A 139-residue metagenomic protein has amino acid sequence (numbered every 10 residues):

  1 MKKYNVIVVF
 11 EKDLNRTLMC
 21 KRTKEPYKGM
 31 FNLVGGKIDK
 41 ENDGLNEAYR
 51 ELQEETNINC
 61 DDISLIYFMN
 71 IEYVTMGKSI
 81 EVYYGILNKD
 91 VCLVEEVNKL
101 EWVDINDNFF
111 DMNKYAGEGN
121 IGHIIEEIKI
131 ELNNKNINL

Functional and structural regions predicted by a protein language model:
M1-L18, V34: Conserved N-terminal beta-strand and adjoining loop/helix that marks the start of the Nudix/MutT-like hydrolase domain
K3, D13, M69-N108, E118-K135: Active-site-adjacent beta-strand/loop module that shapes the phosphate/pyrophosphate-binding cleft
V6, D43, V82: Amphipathic alpha-helical recognition patches that constitute DNA-binding helices
R16-E54: Conserved Nudix-box catalytic region and its N-terminal flanking loop in Nudix hydrolases and closely related
F31-N32, S79, Y115: Short aromatic-enriched loop/helix-cap "lid" or pocket-rim segments at secondary-structure transitions that line
N59-M69: A short coil-to-beta-strand element that immediately follows conserved catalytic motifs
F109-N113: A short acidic/glycine-rich loop-to-helix N-cap element
